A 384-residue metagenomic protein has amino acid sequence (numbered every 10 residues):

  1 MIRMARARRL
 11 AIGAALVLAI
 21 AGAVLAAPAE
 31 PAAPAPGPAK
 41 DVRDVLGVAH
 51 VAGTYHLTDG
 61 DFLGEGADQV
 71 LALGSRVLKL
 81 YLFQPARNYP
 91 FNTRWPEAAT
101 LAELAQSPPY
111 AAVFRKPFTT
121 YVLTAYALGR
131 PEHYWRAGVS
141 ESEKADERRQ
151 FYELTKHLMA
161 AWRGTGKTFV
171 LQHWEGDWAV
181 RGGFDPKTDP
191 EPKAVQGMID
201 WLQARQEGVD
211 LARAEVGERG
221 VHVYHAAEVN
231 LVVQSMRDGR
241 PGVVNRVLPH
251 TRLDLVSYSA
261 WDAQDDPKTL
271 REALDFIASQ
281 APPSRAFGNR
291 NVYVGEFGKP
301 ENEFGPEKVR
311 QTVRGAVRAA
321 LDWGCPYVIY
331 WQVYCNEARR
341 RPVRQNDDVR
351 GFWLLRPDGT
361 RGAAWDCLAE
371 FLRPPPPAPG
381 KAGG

Functional and structural regions predicted by a protein language model:
A11-A23: Bacterial N-terminal signal peptides
G60-N88, A111-V122: Catalytic domains of carbohydrate-active enzymes, especially glycoside hydrolases
R87-A99, L128-R148, W178-K193, R339-L354: Surface-exposed, active-site-proximal loop segments in enzymatic domains
P90-L104, V113, P117, F304-Q311 (+3 more regions): Aromatic-rich peripheral "rim/lid" segments of glycoside hydrolase catalytic domains that contact and position glycan
T100-Y121, V139-H173, K193-V216, V243-R252: An active-site-proximal structural segment forming one wall of the substrate-binding cleft that immediately precedes
L128, L158-P192, G220-V229: Active-site groove signature of glycoside hydrolases
Q172-H173, I199-G239, G288-E296, V328-Q332: Aromatic-lined carbohydrate-recognition surfaces of secreted/lumenal glycan-active proteins
R246, H250-G305: Glycoside hydrolase catalytic-domain groove-lining segments
